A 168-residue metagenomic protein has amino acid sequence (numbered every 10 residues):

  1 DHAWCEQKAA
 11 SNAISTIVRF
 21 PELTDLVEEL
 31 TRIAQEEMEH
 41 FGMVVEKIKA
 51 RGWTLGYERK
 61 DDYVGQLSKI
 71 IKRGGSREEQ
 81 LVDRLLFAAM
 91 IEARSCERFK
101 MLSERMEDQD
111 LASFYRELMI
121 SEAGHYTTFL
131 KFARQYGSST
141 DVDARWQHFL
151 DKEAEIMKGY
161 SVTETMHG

Functional and structural regions predicted by a protein language model:
D1-G168: Non-heme di-metal
